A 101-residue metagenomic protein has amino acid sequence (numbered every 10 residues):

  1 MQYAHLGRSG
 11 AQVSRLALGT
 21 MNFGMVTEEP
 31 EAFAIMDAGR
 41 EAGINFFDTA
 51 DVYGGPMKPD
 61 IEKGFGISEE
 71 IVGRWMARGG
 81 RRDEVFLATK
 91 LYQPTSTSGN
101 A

Functional and structural regions predicted by a protein language model:
M1-F86: N-terminal binding-site loop/beta-alpha segment at the start of enzyme catalytic domains that lines or forms
T27, P94-A101: Glycine/proline-rich, positively charged, aromatic-decorated active-site loop/lid region on the catalytic face
V52-G55, Y92-S96: Conserved radical SAM core fold
D83-T95: A short, structured active-site edge motif that brings together acidic residues
